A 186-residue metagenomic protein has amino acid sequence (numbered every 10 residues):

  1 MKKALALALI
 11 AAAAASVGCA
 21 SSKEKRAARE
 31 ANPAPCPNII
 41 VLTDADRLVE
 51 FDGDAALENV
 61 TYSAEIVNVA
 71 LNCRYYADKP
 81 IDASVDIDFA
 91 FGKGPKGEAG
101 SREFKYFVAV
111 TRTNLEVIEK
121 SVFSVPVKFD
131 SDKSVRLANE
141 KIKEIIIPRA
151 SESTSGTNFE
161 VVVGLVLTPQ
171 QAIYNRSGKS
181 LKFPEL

Functional and structural regions predicted by a protein language model:
K2-L9: Sec-dependent signal peptide recognition, specifically the positively charged N-region followed immediately by
A15-G18: C-terminal motif of bacterial Sec signal peptides marking the signal peptidase cleavage site
A20-K23: Bacterial signal peptide processing site
K25-A27, V60: N-terminal intrinsically disordered, cationic/polar leader segments that include organellar targeting peptides
A27-D52: Post-signal peptide N-terminal segment of mature Sec-exported envelope proteins
E30-P33, I118-L186: Helix-rich interaction surfaces within compact, conserved domain-sized segments that mediate assembly or partner
A56-A77: Low-complexity, acidic Ser/Thr/Pro/Gly-rich terminal tails and inter-domain linkers that flank the onset of structured
Y76-K120: Mid-length scaffold segments of soluble, non-membrane domains
